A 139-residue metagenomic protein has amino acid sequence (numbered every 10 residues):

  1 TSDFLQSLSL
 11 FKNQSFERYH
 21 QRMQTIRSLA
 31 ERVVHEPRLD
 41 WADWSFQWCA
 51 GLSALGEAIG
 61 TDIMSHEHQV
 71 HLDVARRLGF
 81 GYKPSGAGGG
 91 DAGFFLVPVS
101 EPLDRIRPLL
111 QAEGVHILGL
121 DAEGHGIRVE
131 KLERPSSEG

Functional and structural regions predicted by a protein language model:
T1-P84, F94-G139: C-terminal nucleotide
G89-D91: Conserved glycine-rich beta-strand-loop-beta hairpin in the small C-terminal domain of fold type I
